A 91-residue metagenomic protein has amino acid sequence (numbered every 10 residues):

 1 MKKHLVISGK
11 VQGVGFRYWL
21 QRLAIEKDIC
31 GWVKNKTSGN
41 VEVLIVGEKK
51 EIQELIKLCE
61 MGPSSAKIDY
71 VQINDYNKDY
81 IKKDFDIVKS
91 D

Functional and structural regions predicted by a protein language model:
M1-D91: Intrinsically disordered, low-complexity, mixed-charge
